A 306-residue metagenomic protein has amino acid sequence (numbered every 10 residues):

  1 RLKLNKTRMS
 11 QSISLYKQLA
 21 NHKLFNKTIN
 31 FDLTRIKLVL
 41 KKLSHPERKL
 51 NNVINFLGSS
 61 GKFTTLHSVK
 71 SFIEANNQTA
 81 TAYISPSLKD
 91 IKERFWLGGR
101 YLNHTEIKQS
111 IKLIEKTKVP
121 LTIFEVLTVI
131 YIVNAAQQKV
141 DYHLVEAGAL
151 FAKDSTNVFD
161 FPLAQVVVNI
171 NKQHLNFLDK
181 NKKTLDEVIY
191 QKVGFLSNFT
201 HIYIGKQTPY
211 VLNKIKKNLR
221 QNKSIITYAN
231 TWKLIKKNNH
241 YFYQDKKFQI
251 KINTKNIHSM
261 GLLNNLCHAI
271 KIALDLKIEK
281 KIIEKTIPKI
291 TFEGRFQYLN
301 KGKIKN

Functional and structural regions predicted by a protein language model:
L4-T79, K89, V119, H201-Y203 (+2 more regions): N-terminal leader/targeting and accessory segments in enzymes
K6-T7, L299-N306: Short, intrinsically disordered, charge-balanced linker/junction segments flanking boundaries in proteins
R8, I29, L33, L40-K41 (+4 more regions): ATP-dependent carboxylate-amine ligase catalytic core
L24-T28, L175, I304-N306: Acidic/glycine-enriched edge-of-secondary-structure segments
I36, L66, I107, I111 (+2 more regions): A general structural signal for well-ordered alpha-helical segments in protein cores
I36, V69, I73, T128-A135 (+1 more regions): Buried hydrophobic packing segments
V53-N55, A80-A82, Q165, I225-T227 (+1 more regions): Conserved beta-strand scaffold positions in the cores of enzyme catalytic domains, especially in NTP/NDP-utilizing
Q138-E146, K153, P162-T291, R295-G302: Acidic, Mg2+-coordinating active-site environments of NTP-dependent enzymes
